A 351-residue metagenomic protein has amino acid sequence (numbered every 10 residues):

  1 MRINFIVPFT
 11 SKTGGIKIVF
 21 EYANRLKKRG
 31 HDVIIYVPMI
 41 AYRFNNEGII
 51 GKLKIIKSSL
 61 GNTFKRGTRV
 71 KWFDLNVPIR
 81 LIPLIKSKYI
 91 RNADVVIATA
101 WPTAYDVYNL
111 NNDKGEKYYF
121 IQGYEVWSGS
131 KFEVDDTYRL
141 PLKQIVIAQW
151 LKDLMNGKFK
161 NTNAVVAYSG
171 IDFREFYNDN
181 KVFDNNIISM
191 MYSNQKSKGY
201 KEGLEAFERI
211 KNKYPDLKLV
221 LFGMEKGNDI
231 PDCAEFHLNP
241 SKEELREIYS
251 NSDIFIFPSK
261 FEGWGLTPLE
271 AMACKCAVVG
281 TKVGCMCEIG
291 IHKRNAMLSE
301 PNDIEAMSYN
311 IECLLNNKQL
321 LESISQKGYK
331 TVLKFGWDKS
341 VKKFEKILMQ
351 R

Functional and structural regions predicted by a protein language model:
V126-E133, N156-G157, T162-N185: Acidic anion/phosphate-binding donor-loop and adjacent secondary structure in glycosyltransferase catalytic cores
I145, N180-K198, L204-R209: Conserved donor-binding/catalytic core segment of Leloir-type glycosyltransferases
N239, H292-K293, M297-I304, C313-K318: Conserved acidic donor-binding segment of nucleotide-sugar-dependent glycosyltransferases
E247-S252: Short alpha-helical donor nucleotide-sugar binding micro-motif in glycosyltransferases
K260: Aromatic "clamp/platform" in nucleotide-sugar-dependent glycosyltransferases that forms part of the donor/acceptor
G265-P268, M286: Short glycine/serine-rich donor-binding loops of glycosyltransferases
A277-G280: Short hydrophobic beta-strand element within catalytic cores of glycosyltransferases and related nucleotide-activated
A306, C313, L320-K334, K343-K346: A short, well-ordered alpha-helix in the C-terminal region of glycosyltransferases
